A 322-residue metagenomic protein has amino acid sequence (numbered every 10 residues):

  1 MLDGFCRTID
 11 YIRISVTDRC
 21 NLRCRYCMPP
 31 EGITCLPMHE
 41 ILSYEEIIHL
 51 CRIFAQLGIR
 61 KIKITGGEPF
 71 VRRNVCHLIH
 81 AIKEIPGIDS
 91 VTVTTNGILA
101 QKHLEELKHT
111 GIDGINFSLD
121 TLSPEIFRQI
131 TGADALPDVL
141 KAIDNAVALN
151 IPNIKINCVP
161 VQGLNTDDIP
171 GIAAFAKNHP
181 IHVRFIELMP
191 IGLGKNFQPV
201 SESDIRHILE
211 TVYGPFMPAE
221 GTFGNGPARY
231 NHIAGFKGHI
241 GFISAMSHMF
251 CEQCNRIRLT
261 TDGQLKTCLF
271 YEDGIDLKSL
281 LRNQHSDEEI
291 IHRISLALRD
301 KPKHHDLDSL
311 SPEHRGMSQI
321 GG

Functional and structural regions predicted by a protein language model:
M1-Y11, K177-N178, L188-I191, K195-G322: Auxiliary Fe-S-binding modules of radical SAM enzymes
G4-Y44: Canonical Radical SAM [4Fe-4S] cluster-binding loop centered on the CxxxCxxC motif and its immediate flanking residues
Y11, S15, K63, T94 (+5 more regions): Conserved beta-strand segments that form the floor/walls of ligand-binding pockets within enzyme and binding domains
D18-C20, M28-E31, L119-T121, E187 (+1 more regions): Short, small-residue-rich loop/turn micro-motifs
L22, P124-E125, M249, I275: Glycine-centered loop/turn positions within well-structured domains that cap or flank conserved ligand/cofactor-binding
R23, C27, R72, E125 (+3 more regions): Residues that scaffold the ATP/ADP-binding catalytic core of kinase and kinase-like folds
G32-P37, S123-I130, I191-N196, D276-K278: A short acidic, helix-capping loop that chelates divalent metal ions and anchors anionic groups
I41-I64, E68-I186: Radical SAM/AdoMet-radical enzyme domain recognition
